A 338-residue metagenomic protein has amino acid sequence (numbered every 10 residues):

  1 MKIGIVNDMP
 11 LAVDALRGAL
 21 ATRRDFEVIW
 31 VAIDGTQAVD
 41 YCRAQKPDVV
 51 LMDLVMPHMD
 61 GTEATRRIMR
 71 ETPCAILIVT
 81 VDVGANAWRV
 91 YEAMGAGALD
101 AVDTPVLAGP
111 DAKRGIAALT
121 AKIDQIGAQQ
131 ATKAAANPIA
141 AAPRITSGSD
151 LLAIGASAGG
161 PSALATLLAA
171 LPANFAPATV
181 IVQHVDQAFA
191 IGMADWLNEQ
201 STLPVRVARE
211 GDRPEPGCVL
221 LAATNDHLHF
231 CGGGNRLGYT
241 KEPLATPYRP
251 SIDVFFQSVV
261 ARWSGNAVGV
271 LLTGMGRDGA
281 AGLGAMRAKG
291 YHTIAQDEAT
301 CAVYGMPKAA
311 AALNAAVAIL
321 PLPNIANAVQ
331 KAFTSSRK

Functional and structural regions predicted by a protein language model:
K2-I5, M9-E27, V31, T36-L51 (+1 more regions): Conserved acid/base catalytic micro-environments in cytosolic active-site loops
